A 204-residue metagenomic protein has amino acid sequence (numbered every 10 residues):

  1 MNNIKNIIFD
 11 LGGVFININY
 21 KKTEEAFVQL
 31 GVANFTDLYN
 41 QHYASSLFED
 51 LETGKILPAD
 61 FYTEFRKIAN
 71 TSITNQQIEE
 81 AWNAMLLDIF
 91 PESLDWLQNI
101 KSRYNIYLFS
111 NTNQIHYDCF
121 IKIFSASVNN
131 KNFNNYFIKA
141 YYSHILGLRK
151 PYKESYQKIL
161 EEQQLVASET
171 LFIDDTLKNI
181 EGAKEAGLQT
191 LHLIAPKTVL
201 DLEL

Functional and structural regions predicted by a protein language model:
N2-N3, F120-L204: Asp-based, Mg2+/Mn2+-dependent phosphohydrolase catalytic module
N2-P91, S102, N113-Y117: N-terminal helical cap/lid subdomain that shapes the substrate entry/recognition surface in HAD-like hydrolases
I8, F109, F172-I173: Generic enzyme active-site microenvironment
D10-G13, G54, L108, A140 (+1 more regions): Generic structural signal for small/hydrophobic residues in well-ordered secondary structure, especially within
K22-E25, S46, D60, E64 (+7 more regions): Alpha-helical elements of Rossmann-like donor-binding domains used by nucleotide-donor carbohydrate transfer enzymes
Y39-H42, Y107-N113, N134-L146: A short, structured active-site edge motif that brings together acidic residues
E92-R103, Y136: Catalytic-core regions built around general acid/base machinery
R103-N105, L188: A generic structural motif
